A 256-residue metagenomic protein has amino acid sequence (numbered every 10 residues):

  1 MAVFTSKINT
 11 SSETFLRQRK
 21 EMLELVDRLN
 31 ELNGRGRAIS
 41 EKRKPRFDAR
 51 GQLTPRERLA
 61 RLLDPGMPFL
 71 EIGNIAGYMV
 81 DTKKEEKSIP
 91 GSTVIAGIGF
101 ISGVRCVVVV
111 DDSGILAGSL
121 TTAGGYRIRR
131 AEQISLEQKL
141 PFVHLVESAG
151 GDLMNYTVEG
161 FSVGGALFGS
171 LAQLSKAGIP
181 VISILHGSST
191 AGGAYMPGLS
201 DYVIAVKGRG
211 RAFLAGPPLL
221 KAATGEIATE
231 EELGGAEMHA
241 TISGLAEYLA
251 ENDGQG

Functional and structural regions predicted by a protein language model:
M1-I182, H186-S188, G192-Y195, L199-L219 (+1 more regions): Terminal-region recognition feature
